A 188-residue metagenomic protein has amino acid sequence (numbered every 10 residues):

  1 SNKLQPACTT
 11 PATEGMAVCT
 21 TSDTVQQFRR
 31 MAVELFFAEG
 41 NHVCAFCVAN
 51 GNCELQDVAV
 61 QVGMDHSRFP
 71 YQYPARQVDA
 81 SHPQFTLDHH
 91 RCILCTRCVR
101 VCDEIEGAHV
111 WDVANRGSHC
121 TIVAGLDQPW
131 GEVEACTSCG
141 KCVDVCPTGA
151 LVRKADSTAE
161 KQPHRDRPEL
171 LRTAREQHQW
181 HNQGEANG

Functional and structural regions predicted by a protein language model:
S1-A135, D144, G149-N187: Fe-S ferredoxin-like electron-transfer domains and their immediately adjacent linker/connector regions across
